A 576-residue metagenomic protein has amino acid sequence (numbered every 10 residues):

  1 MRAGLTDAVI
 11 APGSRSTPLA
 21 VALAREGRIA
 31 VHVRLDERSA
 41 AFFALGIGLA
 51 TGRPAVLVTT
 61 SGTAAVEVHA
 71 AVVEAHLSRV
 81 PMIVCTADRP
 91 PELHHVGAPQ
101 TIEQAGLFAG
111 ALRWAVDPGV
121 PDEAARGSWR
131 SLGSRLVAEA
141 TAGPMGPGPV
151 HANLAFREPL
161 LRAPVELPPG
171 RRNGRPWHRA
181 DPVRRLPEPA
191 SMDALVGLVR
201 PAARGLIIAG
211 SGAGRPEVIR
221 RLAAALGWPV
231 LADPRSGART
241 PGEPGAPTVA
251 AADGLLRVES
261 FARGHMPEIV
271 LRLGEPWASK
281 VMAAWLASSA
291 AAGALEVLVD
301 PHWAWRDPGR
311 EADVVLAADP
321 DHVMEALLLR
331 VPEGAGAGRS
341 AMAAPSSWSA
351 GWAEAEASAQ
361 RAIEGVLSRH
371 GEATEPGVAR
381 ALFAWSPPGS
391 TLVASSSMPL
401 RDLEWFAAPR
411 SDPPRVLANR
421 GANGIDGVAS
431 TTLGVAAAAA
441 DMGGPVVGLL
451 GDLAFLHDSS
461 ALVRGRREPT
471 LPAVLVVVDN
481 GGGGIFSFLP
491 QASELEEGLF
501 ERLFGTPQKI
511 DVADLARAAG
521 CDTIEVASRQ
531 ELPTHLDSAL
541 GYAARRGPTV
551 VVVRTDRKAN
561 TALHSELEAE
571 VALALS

Functional and structural regions predicted by a protein language model:
M1-A3, A11-R15, L19-L23, A353-G443: Active-site diphosphate/adenylate-binding microenvironment
M1-V73: N-terminal cofactor/phosphate-binding cores enriched in small/glycine residues, especially glycine-rich loops such as
D7, A50-T59, A65-E67, E74-T86 (+3 more regions): Structural signature of the thiamine diphosphate
I10-G13, V31-F42, L57-T63, V393-S396 (+4 more regions): Active-site nucleophile and cofactor-binding loops and adjacent substrate-binding regions of central metabolic enzymes
L49, S61, V66, S191-A194 (+6 more regions): Glycine-rich, anion-gripping cofactor-binding loops and their flanking helix/strand elements in enzyme active sites
C85, E92-A105, W405-S576: Thiamine diphosphate
T86-L136, D233-A355, G465: Glycine-rich, acidic loop regions that bind phosphate or pyrophosphate groups
P118, W285-L400, A527-T534, S538 (+1 more regions): Phosphate/pyrophosphate-binding active-site segments
